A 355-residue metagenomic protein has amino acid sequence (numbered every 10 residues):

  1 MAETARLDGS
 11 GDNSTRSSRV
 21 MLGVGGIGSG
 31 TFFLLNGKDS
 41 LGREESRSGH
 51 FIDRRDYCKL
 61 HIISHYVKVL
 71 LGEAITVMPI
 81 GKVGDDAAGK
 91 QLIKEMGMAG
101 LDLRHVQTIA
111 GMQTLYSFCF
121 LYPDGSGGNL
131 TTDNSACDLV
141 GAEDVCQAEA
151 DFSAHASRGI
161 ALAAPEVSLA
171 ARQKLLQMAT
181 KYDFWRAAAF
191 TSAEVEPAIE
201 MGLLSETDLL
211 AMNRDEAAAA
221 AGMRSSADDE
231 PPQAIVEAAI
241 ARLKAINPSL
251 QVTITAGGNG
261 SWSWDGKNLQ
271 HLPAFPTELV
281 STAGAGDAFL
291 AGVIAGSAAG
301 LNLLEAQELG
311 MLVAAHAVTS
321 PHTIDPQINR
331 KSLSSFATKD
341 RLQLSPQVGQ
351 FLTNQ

Functional and structural regions predicted by a protein language model:
M1-G25, L34, V195, M223-Q355: Conserved phosphate-binding/catalytic region of the ribokinase-like
M1-K94, M98, E278-L279, S345-Q355: Glycine-rich phosphate/adenosyl-contacting loop at the front of the ribokinase-like
G26, G81-D85, L121-P123, T132 (+1 more regions): Cofactor-binding loop segments of dinucleotide-utilizing enzymes, especially the Rossmann-like FAD- and NAD(P)+-binding
A74, K181-W185, N247-Q251: A short helix->loop->beta-strand "cap" motif at the edges of active sites that frequently abuts
E95-M112: A glycine-rich helix N-cap at a beta->alpha junction
T108, C119-I160, P165: Conserved phosphate-binding/catalytic loop of the ribokinase/pfkB sugar-kinase fold
R158-A234, N259-G260: Conserved beta-alpha-beta core of the PfkB/ribokinase-like small-molecule kinase fold
